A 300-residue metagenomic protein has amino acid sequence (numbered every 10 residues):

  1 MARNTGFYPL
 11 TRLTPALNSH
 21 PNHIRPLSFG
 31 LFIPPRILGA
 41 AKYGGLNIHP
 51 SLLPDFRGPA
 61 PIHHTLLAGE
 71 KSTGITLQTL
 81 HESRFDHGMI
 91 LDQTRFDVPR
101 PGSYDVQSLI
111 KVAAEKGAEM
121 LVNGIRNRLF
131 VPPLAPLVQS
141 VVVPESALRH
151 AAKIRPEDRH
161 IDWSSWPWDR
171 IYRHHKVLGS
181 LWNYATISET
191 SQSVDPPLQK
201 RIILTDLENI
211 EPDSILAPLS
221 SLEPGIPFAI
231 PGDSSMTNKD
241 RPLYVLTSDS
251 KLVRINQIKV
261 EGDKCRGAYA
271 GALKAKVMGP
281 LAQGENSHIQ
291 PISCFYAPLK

Functional and structural regions predicted by a protein language model:
A2, L17, G124-I125, H175-G179: Hydrophobic, Leu/Ile/Phe/Ala-enriched alpha-helical segments that form helix-helix packing faces
R3-A40: Beta-loop-alpha module in the N-terminal Rossmann-like domain of NAD(P)-dependent dehydrogenases, especially those
R3-N4, L10-R12, L80, Q93 (+1 more regions): Conserved beta-strand termini and adjacent loop/short-helix elements that scaffold enzyme active sites in alpha/beta
Y8, S19, Y104, S164-W166 (+1 more regions): Short coil/turn linker and secondary-structure boundary residues
A16-P21, F85-D86, V98-Q107, V131-P136 (+3 more regions): Intrinsically disordered, low-complexity coil segments
P26-H150: Donor/substrate-binding cores of folate-linked one-carbon enzymes
S146-I161: PAPS-dependent sulfotransferase catalytic core
E157-K300: An anion-binding loop in the catalytic cleft
